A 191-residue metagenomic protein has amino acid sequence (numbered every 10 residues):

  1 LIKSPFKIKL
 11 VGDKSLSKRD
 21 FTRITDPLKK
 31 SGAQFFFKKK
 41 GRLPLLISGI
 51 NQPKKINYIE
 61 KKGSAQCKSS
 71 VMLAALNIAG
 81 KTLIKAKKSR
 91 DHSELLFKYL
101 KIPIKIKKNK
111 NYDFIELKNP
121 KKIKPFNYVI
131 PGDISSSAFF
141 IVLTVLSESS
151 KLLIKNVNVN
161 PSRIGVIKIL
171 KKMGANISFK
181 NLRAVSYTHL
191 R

Functional and structural regions predicted by a protein language model:
L1-R191: Structural preference for solvent-exposed beta-strand-turn elements and adjacent flexible terminal/loop segments within
